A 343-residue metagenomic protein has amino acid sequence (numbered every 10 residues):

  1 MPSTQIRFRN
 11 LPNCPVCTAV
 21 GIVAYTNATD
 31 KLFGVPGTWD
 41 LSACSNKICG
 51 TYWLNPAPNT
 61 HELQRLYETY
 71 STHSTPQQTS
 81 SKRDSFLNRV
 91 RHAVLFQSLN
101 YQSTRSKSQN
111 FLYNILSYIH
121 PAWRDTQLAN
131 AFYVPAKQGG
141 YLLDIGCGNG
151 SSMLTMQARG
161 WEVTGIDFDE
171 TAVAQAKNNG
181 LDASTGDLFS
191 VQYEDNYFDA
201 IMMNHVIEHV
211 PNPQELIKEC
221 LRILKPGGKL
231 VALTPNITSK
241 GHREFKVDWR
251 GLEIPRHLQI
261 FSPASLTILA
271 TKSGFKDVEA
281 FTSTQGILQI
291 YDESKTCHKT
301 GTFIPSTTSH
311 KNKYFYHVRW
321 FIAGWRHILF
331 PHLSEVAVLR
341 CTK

Functional and structural regions predicted by a protein language model:
P2-A93: N-terminal juxtadomain amphipathic helix that follows a signal peptide/anchor or precedes a small N-terminal auxiliary
P2-C14, W123-D248, P255-K272, V336-K343: Conserved SAM-binding loop
P2-P15, N27-V35, E279-K343: A C-terminal cap/extension of S-adenosyl-L-methionine-dependent methyltransferases that defines the acceptor-substrate
A24, T164, S184, E279-F281: General small-molecule cofactor/ligand-binding pocket signal
T51-R159: Extended interfacial segments that mediate partner engagement and assembly in macromolecular machines
W53-N55, E62-L63, S152-M153, A172 (+2 more regions): Short catalytic/ligand-binding loop motif for oxyanion handling, primarily in non-cytosolic enzymes, centered on
K246-R250, F330-P331: Short, flexible turn/loop "capping" segments at secondary-structure junctions
